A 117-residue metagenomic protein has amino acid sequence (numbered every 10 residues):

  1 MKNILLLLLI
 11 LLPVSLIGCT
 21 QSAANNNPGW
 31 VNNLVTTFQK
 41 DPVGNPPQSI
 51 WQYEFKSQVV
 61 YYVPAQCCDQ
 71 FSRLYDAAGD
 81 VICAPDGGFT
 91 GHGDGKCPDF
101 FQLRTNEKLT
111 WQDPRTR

Functional and structural regions predicted by a protein language model:
M1-L5: Positively charged n-region of N-terminal signal peptides that target proteins for export
S15-G18: C-terminal motif of bacterial Sec signal peptides marking the signal peptidase cleavage site
T20-S22: Bacterial signal peptide processing site
N26-E54: N-terminal secretory signal peptides
I50-R73: Exposed beta-strand-loop-beta-strand "reactive/processing" segments of non-cytosolic proteins
F71-Y75, G93-G95: A short, polar/charged loop-to-alpha-helix boundary motif
G87-R117: C-terminal partner/receptor-binding element of secreted or periplasmic proteins
